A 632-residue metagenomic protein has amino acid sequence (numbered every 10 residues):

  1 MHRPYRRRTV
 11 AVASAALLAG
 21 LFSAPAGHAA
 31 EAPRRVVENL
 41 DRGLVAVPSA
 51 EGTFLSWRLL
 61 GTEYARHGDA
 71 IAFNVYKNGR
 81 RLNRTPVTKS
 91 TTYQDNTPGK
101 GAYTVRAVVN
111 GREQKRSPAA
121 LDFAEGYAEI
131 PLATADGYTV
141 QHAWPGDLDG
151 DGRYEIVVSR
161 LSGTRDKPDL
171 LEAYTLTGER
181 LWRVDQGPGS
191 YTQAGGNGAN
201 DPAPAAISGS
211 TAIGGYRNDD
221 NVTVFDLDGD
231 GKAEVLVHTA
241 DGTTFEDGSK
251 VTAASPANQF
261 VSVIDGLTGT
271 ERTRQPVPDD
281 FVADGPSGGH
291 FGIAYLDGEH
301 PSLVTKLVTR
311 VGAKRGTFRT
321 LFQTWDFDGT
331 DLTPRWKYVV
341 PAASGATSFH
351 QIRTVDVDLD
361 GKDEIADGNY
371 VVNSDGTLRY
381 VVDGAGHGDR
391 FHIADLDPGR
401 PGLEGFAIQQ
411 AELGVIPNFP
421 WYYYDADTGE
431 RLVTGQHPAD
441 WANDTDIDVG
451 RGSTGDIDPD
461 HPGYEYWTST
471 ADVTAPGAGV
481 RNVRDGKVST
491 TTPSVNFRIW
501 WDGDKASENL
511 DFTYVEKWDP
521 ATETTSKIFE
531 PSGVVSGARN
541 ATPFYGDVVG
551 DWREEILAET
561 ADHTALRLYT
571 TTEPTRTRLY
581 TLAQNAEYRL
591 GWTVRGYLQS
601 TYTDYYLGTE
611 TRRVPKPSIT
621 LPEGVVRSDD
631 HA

Functional and structural regions predicted by a protein language model:
M1-A30: Secretory targeting and sorting signals
P33-G43, G52, L59-R66, N74-S90 (+1 more regions): Beta-propeller-forming repeat regions
A46: General nucleic-acid-binding
S49: Short, surface-exposed binding/anchoring microloops in extracellular/periplasmic proteins
